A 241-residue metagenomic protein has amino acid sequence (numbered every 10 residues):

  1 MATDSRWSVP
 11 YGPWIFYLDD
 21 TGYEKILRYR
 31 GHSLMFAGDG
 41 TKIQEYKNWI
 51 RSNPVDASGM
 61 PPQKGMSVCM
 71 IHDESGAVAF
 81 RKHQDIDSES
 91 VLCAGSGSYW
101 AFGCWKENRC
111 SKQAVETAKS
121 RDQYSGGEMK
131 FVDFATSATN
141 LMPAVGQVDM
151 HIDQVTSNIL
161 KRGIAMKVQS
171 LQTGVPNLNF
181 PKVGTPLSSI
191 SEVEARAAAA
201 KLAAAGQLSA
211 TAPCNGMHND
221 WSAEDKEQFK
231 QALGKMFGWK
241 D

Functional and structural regions predicted by a protein language model:
M1-D241: N-terminal nucleophile
